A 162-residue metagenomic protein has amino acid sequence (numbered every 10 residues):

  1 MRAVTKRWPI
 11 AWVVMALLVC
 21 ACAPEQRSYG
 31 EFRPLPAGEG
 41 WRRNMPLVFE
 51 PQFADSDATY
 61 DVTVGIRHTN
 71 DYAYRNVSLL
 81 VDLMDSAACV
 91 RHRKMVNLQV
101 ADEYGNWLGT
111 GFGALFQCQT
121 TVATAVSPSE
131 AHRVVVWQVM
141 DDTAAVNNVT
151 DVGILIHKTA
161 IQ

Functional and structural regions predicted by a protein language model:
R2-W12: Bacterial N-terminal signal peptides that target proteins for export
L18-A21: C-terminal motif of bacterial Sec signal peptides marking the signal peptidase cleavage site
A23-Q26: Bacterial signal peptide processing site
G30-Q52: Post-signal peptide N-terminal segment of mature Sec-exported envelope proteins
D57-V64, T124-D141: Noncatalytic modules at the cell exterior or secretory-pathway interfaces, chiefly beta-strand-rich lectin/adhesion
H68-D71, F116-T120, Q138-V149: Short acidic/polar inter-strand loop motif in beta-rich domains
A73-L79, N148-D151: Short coil-to-beta strand junction motifs in C2/discoidin
K94-A125: An anionic, turn-rich surface loop/hairpin at beta-sheet edges that serves as a generic interaction/coordination patch
